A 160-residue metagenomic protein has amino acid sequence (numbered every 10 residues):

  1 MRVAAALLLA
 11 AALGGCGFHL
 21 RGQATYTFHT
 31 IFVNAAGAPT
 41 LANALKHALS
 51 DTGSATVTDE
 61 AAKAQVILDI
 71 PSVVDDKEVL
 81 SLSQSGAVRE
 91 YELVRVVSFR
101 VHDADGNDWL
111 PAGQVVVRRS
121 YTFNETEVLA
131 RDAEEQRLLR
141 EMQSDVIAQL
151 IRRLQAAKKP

Functional and structural regions predicted by a protein language model:
M1-A5: Bacterial N-terminal signal peptides that target proteins for export
A12-G15: C-terminal motif of bacterial Sec signal peptides marking the signal peptidase cleavage site
G17-L20: Bacterial signal peptide processing site
T25-F32, T126-D132: Acidic/histidine-rich, surface-exposed loop or edge segments in extracytoplasmic proteins
T27-V74, W109: N-terminal segment of the mature soluble domain
D69-Q114, R118-Q136, R152: Surface-exposed short loop/turn segments
L129-P160: C-terminal/domain-edge helix-coil "capping" segments
